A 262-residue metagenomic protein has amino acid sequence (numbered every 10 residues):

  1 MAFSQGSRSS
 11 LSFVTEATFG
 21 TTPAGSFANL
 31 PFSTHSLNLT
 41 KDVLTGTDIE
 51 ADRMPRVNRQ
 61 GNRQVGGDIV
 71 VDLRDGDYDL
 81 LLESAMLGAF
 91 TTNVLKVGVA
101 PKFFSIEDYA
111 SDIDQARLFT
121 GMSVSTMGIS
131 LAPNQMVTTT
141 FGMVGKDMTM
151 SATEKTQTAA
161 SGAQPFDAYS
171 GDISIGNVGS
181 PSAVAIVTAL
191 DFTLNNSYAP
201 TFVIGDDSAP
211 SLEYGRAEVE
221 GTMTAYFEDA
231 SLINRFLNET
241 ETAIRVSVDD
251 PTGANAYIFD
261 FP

Functional and structural regions predicted by a protein language model:
M1-P262: Signature of extracytoplasmic/envelope-associated structural regions
